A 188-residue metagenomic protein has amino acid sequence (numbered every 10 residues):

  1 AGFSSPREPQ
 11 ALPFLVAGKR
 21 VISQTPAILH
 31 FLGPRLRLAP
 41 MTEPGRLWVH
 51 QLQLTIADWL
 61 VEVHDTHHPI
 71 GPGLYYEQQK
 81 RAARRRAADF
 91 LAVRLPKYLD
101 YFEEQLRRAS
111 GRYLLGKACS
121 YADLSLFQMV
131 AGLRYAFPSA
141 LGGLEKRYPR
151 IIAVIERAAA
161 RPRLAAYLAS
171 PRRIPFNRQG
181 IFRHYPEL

Functional and structural regions predicted by a protein language model:
A1-D89, V93, L114, Y185-L188: GST-like domain detector, emphasizing the conserved glutathione-binding G-site in the N-terminal thioredoxin-like
L29, G33, H50-Q53, L99-E103 (+2 more regions): Non-transmembrane alpha-helical segments in soluble domains of secreted/periplasmic/extracellular proteins
L32-A39, A109, L133-A140: Alpha-helix C-capping/helix-to-loop hinge sites
V49, L114-S139, L144-I152, A158 (+1 more regions): GST superfamily/GST-like fold recognition
L60-H64, Y98, R108-A109: Short, structured loop/turn "capping" segments at alpha-beta junctions
A88-R107: Amphipathic alpha-helical packing segments from all-alpha helical-bundle domains
E104-K117, P162-L168: Surface-exposed helix-capping loop/turn segments at secondary-structure junctions
P171-L188: Acidic/histidine-enriched, glycine/proline-rich intrinsically disordered or flexible terminal extensions
